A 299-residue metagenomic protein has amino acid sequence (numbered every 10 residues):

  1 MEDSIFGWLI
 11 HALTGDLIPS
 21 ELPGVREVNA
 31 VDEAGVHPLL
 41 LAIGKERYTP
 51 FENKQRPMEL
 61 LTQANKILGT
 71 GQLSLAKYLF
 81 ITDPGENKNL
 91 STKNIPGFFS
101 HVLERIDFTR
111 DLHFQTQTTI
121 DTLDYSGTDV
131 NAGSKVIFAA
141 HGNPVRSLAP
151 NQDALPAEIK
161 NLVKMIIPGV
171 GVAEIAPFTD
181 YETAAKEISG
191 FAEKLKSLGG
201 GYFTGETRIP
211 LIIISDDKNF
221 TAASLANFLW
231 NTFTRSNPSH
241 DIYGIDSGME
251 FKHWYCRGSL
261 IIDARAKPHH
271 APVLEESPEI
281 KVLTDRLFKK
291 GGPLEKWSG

Functional and structural regions predicted by a protein language model:
M1-G299: Charged, compositionally biased interaction regions
